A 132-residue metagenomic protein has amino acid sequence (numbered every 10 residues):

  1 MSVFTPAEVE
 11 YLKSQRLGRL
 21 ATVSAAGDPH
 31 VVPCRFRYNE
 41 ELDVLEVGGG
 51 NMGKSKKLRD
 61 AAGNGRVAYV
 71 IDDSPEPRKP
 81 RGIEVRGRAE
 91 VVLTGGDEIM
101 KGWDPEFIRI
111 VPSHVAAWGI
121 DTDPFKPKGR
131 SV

Functional and structural regions predicted by a protein language model:
M1-R19: Short, basic/aromatic recognition patches
R16-G50: Short beta-strand segments
F36, G87-A89, I110-P112: A structural signal for short, well-ordered beta-strand segments
L42-V44, R66, R88, H114: Structural motif
L45-V47, Y69, A117: Short hydrophobic/aromatic-rich beta-strand segments that constitute the beta-sheet cores of beta-sandwich/beta-barrel
N51-E106: Short, structured beta-strand-loop surface elements
K79-P80, T94-V132: C-terminal edge-of-domain segments
